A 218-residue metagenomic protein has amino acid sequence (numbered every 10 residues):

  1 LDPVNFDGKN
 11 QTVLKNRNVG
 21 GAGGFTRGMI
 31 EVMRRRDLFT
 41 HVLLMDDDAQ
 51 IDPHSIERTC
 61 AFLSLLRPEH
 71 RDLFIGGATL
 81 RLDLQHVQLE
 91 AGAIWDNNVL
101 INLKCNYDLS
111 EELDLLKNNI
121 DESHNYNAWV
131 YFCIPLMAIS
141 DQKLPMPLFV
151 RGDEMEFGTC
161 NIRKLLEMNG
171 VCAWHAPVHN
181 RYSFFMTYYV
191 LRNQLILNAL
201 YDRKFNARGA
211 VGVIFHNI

Functional and structural regions predicted by a protein language model:
L1-L14: Acidic donor-binding segment of Leloir-type glycosyltransferases
N16-R34: Glycine-rich, basic loop-to-helix element that forms the pyrophosphate-binding segment of sugar-nucleotide handling
R34, H54-N102: Conserved donor NDP-sugar-binding/catalytic core segment of glycosyltransferases
D37-Q50: Short beta-strand-to-loop acidic/aromatic patch adjacent to the donor-nucleotide binding site
N106-F132: A recurrent flexible, glycine/aromatic-enriched loop bordering the glycosyltransferase active site that acts as
N127-Y131, L136, D141-T159, K164-A173 (+1 more regions): Donor nucleotide-sugar recognition loop
F184-R208: Catalytic core of nucleotide-sugar-dependent glycosyltransferases
G212-I218: Non-catalytic, C-terminal membrane-associated alpha-helical segments of glycosyltransferases
